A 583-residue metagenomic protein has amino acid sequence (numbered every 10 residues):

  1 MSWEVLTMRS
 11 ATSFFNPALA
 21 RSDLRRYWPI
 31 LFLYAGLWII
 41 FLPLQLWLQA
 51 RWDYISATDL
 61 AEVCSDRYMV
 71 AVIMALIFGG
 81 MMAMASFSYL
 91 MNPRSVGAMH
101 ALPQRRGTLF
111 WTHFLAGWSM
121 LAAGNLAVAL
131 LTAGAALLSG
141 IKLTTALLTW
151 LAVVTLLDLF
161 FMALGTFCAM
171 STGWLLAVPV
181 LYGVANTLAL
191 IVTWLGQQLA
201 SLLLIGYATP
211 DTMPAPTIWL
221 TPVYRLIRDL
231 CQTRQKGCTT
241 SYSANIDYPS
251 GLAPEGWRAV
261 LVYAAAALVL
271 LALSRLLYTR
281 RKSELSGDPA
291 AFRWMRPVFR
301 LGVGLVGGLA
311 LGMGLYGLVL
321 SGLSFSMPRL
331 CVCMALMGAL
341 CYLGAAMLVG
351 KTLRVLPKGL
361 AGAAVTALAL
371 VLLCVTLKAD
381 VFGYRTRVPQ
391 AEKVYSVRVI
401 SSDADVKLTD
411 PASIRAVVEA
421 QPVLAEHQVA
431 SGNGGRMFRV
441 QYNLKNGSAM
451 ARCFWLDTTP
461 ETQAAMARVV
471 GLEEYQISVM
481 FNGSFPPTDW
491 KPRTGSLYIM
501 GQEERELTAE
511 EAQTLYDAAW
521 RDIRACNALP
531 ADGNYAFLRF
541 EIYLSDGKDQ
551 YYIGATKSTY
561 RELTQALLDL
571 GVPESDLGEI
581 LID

Functional and structural regions predicted by a protein language model:
S2-A35: Aromatic- and glycine-rich beta-strand/loop motifs that create alpha-glucan
W3-V5, L48-V63, T187-L277, K282-A291 (+3 more regions): Terminal transmembrane helical anchor/hairpin motif
L46, A61, A71-V72, L115-V178 (+4 more regions): Secretory targeting signals
D66-S95: Long, hydrophobic alpha-helical segments
S86-A122, S286-G287, A509-C526: Helix-loop-helix units of permease transmembrane domains in multi-pass membrane transporters, especially ABC
R300-G307, L343-Y384: Internal/C-terminal transmembrane anchor helices
V375-K445, M450: Membrane-interface segments at or immediately adjacent to transmembrane helices that form the boundary between
H427-T458, N527-T556: Short, structured surface segments that line ligand/substrate-binding pockets
